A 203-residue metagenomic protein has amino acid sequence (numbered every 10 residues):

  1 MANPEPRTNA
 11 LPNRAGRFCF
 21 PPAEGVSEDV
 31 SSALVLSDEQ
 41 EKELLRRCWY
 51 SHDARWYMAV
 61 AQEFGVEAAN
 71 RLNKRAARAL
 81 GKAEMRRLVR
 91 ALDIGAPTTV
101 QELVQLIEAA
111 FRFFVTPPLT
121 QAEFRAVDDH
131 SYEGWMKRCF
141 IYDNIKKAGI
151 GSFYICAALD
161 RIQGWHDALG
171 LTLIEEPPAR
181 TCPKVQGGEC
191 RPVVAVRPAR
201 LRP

Functional and structural regions predicted by a protein language model:
A2-Y132, F140-A157, G164, T172-P203: N-terminal accessory segment detector
